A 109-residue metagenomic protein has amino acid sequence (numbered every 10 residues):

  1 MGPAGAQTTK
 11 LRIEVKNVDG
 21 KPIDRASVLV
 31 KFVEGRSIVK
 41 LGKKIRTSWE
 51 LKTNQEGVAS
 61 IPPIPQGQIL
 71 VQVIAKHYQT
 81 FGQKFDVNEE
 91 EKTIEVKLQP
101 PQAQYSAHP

Functional and structural regions predicted by a protein language model:
M1-K21, D86, T93-P109: Beta-strand-rich domain onsets/edges
T8, Q66-Q68, Y78, E91: Extracellular Ig-like/FN3 beta-sandwich strand-entry sites
T9-L11, D19-K43: Short, ordered, surface-exposed loop/turn motifs in non-cytosolic proteins
R36-A59: Short, acidic Ser/Thr/Gly-rich low-complexity loop/linker segments typical of extracellular and cell-surface proteins
W49, A59, F81-Q83, K92-I94: Short strand-edge motifs at loop-to-beta-strand transitions and within beta-strands of extracellular beta-rich domains
K52-Q55, D86-E90: Short proline/glycine- and polar residue-rich coil/turn motifs
E56-Q68: Short Pro-Gly-centered beta-turn/loop motif in secreted/extracellular proteins
Q68, Q72-K84: A short, solvent-exposed loop/turn motif at the edges and junctions of modular extracellular/periplasmic domains
